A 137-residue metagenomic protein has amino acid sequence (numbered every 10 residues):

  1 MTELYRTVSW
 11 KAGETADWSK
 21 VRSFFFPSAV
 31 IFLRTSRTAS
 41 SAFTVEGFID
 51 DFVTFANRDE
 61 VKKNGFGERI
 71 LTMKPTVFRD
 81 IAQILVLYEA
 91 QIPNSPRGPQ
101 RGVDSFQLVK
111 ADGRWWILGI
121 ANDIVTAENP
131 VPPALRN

Functional and structural regions predicted by a protein language model:
M1-G13, F24: Short, aromatic-enriched amphipathic alpha-helices that serve as compact interaction elements
L4, V21, A29, I84 (+1 more regions): Hydrophobic pocket/interface hotspot
V8, F25, Y88-A90, A121-N122: Short beta-strand segments enriched in hydrophobic/aromatic residues within well-folded beta-rich domains
W10-W18, V45, P99-R101: Solvent-exposed, acidic/flexible segments
E14-T35: Short, well-ordered alpha-helical segments enriched in acidic and aromatic residues
V30-I31, T35-P96: Surface-exposed, charged secondary-structure patches
A42-T44, S95-G98, A127-A134: A short, polar/proline- and glycine-enriched secondary-structure boundary/capping micro-motif
Q83, R101-P130: Short beta-strand edge/turn micro-motifs at domain boundaries
